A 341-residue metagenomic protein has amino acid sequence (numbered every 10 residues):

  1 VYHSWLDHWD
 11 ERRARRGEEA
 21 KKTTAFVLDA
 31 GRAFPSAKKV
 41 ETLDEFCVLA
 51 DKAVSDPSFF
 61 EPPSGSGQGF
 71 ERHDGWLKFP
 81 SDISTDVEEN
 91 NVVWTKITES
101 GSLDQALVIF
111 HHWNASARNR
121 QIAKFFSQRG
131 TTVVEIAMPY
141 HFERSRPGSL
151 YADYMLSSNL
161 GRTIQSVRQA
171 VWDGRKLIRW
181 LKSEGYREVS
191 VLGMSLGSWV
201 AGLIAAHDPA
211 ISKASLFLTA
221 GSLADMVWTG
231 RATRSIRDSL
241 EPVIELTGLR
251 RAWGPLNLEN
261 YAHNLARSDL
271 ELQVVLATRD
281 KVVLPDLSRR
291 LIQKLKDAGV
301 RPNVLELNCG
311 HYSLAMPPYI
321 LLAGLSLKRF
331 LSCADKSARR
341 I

Functional and structural regions predicted by a protein language model:
V1-K78, I341: N-terminal targeting or regulatory segments adjacent to alpha/beta-hydrolase or S9 domains
E88-E99: A short loop-to-beta-strand scaffold at the N-terminal edge of the catalytic core in hydrolase folds
D104-H112: Short beta-strand element of the alpha/beta-hydrolase
H111-R168: Cap/lid segment of the alpha/beta-hydrolase catalytic domain
A152-S195: Gly/Ser-rich "nucleophile elbow"/oxyanion-hole loop immediately N-terminal to the catalytic nucleophile in hydrolases
L177-A232: Primarily recognizes the serine-hydrolase "nucleophile elbow" in alpha/beta-hydrolase and SGNH/GDSL folds
V227-L287: The feature captures the conserved acid-bearing segment of alpha/beta-hydrolase catalytic domains
R289, Q293-I341: C-terminal catalytic histidine-bearing segment of alpha/beta-hydrolase fold enzymes
